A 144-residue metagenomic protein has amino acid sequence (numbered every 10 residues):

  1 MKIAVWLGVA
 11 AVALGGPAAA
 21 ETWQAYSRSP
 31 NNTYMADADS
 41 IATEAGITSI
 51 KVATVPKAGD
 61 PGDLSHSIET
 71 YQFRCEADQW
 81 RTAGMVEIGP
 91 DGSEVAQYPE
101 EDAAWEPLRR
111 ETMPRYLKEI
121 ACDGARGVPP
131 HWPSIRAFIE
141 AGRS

Functional and structural regions predicted by a protein language model:
M1-A4: Positively charged n-region of N-terminal signal peptides that target proteins for export
W6-G15: Bacterial N-terminal signal peptides
A18-S144: N-terminal secretory-pathway/extracellular module detecting exported/lumenal segments and adjacent signal-anchor/first
